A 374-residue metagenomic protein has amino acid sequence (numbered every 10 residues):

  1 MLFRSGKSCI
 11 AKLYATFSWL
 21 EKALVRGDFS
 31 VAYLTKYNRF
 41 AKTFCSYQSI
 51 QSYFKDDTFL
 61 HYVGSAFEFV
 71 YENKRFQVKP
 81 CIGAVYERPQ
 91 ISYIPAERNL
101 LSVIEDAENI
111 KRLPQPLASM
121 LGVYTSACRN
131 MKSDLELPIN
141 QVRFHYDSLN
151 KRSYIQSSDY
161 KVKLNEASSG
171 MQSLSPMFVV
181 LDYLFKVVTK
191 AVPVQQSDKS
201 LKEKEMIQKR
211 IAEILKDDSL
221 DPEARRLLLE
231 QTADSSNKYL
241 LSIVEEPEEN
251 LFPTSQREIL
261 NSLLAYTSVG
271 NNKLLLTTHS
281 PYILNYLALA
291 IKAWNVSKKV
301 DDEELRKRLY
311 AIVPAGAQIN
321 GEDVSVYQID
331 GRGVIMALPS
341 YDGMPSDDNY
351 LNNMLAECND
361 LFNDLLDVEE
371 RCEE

Functional and structural regions predicted by a protein language model:
M1-K151, L229-E230, V269-N271, L284-N285 (+2 more regions): P-loop NTPase switch/coupling surface
M1-K22, D159-R371: Switch/communication elements of ASCE P-loop NTPase nucleotide-binding domains
K74-I82, Y154, R332-D342: Short, well-ordered strand-loop elements centered on a beta-strand within folded domains, enriched for acidic residues
E87, S148, S157-Y160, N237: Short, solvent-exposed coil/turn segments
